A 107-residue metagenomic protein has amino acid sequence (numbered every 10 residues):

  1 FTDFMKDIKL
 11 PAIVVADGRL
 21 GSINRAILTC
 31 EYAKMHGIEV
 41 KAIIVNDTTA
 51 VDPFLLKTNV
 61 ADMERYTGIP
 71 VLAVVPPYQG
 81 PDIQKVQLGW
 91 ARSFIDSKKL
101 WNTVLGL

Functional and structural regions predicted by a protein language model:
F1-R19: Inter-motif core of Ras-like GTPase G domains
L20-S22, D52: Active-site glycine- and acidic-residue-rich loops that bind and position anionic ligands or nucleotide-like cofactors
E31-L107: C-terminal lobe/tail of nucleotide-utilizing enzymes
